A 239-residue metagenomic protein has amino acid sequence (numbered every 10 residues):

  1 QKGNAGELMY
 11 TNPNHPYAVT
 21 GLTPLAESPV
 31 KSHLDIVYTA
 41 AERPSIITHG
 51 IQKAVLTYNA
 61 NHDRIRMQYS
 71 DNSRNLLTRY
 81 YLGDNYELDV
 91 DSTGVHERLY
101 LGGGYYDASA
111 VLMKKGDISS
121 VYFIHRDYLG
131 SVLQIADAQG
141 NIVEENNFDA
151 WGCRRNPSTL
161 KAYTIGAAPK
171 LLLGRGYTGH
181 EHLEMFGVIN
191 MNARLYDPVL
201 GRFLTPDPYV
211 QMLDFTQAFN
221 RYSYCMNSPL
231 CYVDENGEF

Functional and structural regions predicted by a protein language model:
Q1-V121, I142, P157-L173: Acidic/glycine-rich beta-solenoid
E7-N12, T93, D117-N192, M226 (+1 more regions): A motif-centric feature for acidic-aromatic and gly/ser/thr-rich catalytic loops and repeats
A26, A40, G179-L183, L195: Short, flexible loop/turn elements at secondary-structure junctions
A40, A60, Y128, D197-V199: A cytosolic small-molecule/anion-sensing beta-strand core signal
I135, C153-S158, R194-L204, P208 (+1 more regions): Short, low-complexity export/processing leader segments characterized by acidic and small residues
I165-A167, M212-R221: A short, polar/charged loop-to-alpha-helix boundary motif
